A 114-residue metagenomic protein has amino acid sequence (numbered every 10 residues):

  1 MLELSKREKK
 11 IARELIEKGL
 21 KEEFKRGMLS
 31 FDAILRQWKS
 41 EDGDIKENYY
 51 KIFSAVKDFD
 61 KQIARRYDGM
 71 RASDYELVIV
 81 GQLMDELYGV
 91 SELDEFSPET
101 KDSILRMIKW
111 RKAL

Functional and structural regions predicted by a protein language model:
M1-L114: Acidic, Ser/Pro/Thr-rich low-complexity regulatory regions and the short amphipathic helical interaction modules they
